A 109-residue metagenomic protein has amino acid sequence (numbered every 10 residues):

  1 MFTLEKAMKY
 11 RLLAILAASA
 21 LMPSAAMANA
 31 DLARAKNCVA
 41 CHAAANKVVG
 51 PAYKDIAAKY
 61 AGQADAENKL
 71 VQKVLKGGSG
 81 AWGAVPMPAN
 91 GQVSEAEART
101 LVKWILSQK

Functional and structural regions predicted by a protein language model:
M1-N29, K109: N-terminal export/targeting leaders of redox proteins
M27-A44: Sequence/structural segment immediately N-terminal to covalent heme-attachment motifs in c-type and related
A40, V49-A58, K73-V102: Axial heme c-ligation environment in periplasmic c-type cytochrome domains
